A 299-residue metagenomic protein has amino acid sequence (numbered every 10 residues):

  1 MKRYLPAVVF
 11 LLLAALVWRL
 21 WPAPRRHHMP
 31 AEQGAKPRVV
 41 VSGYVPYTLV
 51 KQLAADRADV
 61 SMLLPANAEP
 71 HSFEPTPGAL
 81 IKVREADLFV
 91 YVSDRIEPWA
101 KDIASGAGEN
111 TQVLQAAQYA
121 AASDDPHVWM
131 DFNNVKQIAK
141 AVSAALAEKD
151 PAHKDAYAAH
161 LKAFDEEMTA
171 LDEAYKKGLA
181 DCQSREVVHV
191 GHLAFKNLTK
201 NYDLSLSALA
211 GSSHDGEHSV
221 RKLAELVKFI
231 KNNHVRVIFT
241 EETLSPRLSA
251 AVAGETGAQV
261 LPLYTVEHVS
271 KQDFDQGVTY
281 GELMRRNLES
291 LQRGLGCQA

Functional and structural regions predicted by a protein language model:
K2-A299: Extracytoplasmic metal-acquisition and chelation regions
